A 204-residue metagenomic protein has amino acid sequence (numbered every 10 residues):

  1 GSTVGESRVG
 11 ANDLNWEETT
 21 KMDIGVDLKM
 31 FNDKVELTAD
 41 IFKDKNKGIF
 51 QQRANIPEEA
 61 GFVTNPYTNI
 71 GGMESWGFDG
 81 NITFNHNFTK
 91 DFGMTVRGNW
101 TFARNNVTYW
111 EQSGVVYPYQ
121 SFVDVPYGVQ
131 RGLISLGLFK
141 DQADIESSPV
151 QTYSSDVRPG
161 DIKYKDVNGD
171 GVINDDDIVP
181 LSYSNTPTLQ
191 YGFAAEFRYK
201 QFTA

Functional and structural regions predicted by a protein language model:
G1, R53-F62, E111-S121: Flexible, surface-exposed loop regions and adjacent strand-edge segments of Gram-negative outer-membrane beta-barrel
G1-E36, N65-T89, V125-R131, S184-L189: Outer-membrane beta-barrel signature, preferentially recognizing the C-terminal barrel domain of Gram-negative
S2-E6, N55-P66, D161-D170: Solvent-exposed loop segments that connect transmembrane elements
W16-A60, T101, G160: Membrane-embedded beta-barrel scaffold of Gram-negative outer-membrane proteins
I24, V35-L37, M94-V96, F193 (+2 more regions): Transmembrane beta-strands of outer-membrane beta-barrel proteins
I41-K47, F84-H86, W100-N106, Y199-Q201: Transmembrane beta-strands of outer-membrane beta-barrel pores
D44, G48, N55-T68, D176-I178 (+1 more regions): Active-site beta-strand/loop architecture of penicillin-binding DD-peptidases
G71, N85-N185: Conserved small-residue
